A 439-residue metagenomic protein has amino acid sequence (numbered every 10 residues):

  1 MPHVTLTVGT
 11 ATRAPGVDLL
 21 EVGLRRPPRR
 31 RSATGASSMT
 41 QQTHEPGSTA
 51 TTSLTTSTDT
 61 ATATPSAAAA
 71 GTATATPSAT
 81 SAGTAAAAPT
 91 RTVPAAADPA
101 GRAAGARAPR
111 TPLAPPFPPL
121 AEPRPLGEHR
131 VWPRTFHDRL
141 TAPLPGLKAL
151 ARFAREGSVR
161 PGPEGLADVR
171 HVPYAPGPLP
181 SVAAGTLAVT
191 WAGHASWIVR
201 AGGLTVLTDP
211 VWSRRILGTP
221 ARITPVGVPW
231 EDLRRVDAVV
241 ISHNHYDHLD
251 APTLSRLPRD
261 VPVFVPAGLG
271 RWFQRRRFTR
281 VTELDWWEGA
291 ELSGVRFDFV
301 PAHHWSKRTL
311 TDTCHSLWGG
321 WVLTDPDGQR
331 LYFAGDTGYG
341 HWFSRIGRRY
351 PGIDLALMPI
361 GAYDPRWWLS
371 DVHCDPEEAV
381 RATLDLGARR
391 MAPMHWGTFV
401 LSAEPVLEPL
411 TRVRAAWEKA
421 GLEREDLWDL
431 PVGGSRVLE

Functional and structural regions predicted by a protein language model:
P2-G9, R13-T52, T90-A221, V226-D232 (+3 more regions): Metallo-beta-lactamase
G23, T40, G101-D138, A238 (+3 more regions): Cap/insert and terminal regions of metallo-dependent hydrolase folds
T51-T90, A96: Long, intrinsically disordered low-complexity tandem-repeat regions enriched in serine/threonine/proline and other
P163-A184, P262, P266-Q329, R412-G434 (+1 more regions): Metallo-beta-lactamase
W197-G202, E291-D354, S370-E378: Catalytic core of the metallo-beta-lactamase
V199, D209, H243, D250 (+5 more regions): Divalent metal-coordination and catalytic microenvironments
P210-W212, N244, A302-H304, G335-T337 (+2 more regions): Active-site metal-binding loops of divalent metal-dependent hydrolases
G218-V265, R271, R280-T282, P351-L357: Active-site metal-binding motif and surrounding structural segment of the metallo-beta-lactamase
